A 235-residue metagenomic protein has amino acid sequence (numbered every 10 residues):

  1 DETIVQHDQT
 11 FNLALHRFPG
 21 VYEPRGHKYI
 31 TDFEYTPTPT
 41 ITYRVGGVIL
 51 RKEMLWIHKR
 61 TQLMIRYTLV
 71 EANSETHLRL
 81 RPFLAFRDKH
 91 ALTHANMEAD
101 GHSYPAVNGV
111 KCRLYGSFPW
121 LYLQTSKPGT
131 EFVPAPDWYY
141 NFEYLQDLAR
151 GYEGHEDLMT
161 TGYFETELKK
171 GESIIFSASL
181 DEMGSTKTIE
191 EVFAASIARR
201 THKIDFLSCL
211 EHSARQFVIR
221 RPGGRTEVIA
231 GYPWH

Functional and structural regions predicted by a protein language model:
D1-H235: Acidic, mature catalytic/reactive cores of soluble proteins
